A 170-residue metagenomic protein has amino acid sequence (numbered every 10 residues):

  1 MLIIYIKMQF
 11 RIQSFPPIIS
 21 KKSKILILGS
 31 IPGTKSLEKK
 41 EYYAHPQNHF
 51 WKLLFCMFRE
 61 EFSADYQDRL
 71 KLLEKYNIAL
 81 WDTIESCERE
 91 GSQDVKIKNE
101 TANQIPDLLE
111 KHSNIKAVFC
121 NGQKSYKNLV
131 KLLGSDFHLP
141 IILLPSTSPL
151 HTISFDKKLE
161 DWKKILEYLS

Functional and structural regions predicted by a protein language model:
I3-K24, P46, Q93-P106, V130-S170: C-terminal capping/extension of enzyme domains
K24-S30: Short, hydrophobic/glycine-enriched beta-strand segments
L28, F119-N121, L144: Short hydrophobic segments within beta-strands
P32-K35, H49, E85-E88, Q123-Y126 (+1 more regions): Short, solvent-exposed loop/turn segments at secondary-structure junctions
K35-K96: Short, surface-exposed acidic-centric catalytic microdomains
F62, K116-A117, F137: Secondary-structure boundary/capping signal
K75-K124: Internal catalytic-core helix/loop-beta-alpha segment that presents or stabilizes conserved functional determinants
